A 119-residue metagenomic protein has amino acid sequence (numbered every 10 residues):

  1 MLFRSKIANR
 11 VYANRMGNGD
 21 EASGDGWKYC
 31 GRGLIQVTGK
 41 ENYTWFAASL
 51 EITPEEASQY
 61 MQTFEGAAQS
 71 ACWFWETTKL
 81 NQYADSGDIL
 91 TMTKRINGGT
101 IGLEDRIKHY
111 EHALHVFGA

Functional and structural regions predicted by a protein language model:
M1-L2: Short, small-residue-biased leader/transition segments that mark boundaries at the very start of proteins
A13, G17-C30, L34-A119: Non-catalytic cell-wall polysaccharide-engagement segments
